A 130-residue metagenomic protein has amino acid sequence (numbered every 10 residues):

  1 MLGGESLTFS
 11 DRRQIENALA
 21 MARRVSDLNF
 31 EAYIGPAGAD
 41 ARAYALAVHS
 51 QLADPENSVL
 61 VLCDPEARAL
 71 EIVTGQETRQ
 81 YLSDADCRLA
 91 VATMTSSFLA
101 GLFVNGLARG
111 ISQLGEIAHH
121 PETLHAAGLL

Functional and structural regions predicted by a protein language model:
M1-S58, P65-L130: A structural boundary signal for the start of the first folded domain, especially the loop/turn and N-capping region
